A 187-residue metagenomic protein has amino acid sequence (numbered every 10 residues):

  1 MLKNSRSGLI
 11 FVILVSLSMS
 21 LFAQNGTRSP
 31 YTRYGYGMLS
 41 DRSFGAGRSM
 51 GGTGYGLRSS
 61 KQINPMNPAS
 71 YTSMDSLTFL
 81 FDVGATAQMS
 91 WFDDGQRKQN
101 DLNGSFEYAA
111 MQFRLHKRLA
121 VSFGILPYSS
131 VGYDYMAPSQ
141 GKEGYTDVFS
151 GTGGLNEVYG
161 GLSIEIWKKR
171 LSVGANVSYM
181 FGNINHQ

Functional and structural regions predicted by a protein language model:
M1-I10: Bacterial N-terminal signal peptides that target proteins for export
I10-F11, L21: Cleavable N-terminal signal peptides
Q24-Q187: Subset of outer-membrane beta-barrel
